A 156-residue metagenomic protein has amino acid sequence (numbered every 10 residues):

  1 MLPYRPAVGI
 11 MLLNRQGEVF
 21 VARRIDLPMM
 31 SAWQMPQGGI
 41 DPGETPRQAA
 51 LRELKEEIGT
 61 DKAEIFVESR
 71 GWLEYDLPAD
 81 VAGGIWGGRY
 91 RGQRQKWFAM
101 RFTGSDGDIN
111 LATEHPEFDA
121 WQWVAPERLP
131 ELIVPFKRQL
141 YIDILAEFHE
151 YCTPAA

Functional and structural regions predicted by a protein language model:
M1-V19, G39-P42: Conserved N-terminal beta-strand and adjoining loop/helix that marks the start of the Nudix/MutT-like hydrolase domain
P3-R5, N14, P28, Y90-Q93 (+1 more regions): A generic fold-level signal
Y4, P46, K137, Y141: Hydrophobic (often cysteine-bearing) scaffold residues that line and stabilize catalytic clefts of nucleotide/cofactor
E18-A63: Conserved Nudix-box catalytic region and its N-terminal flanking loop in Nudix hydrolases and closely related
M30-Q34, D119-A120, D143: A short, polar/proline- and glycine-enriched secondary-structure boundary/capping micro-motif
Q34, G92, W123: Short aromatic/basic micro-patch
G59-D106: Active-site segment of metal-dependent pyrophosphate-handling enzymes, primarily the Nudix hydrolase catalytic core
Q95-G104, D108-L140: NUDIX/MutT-family hydrolases
